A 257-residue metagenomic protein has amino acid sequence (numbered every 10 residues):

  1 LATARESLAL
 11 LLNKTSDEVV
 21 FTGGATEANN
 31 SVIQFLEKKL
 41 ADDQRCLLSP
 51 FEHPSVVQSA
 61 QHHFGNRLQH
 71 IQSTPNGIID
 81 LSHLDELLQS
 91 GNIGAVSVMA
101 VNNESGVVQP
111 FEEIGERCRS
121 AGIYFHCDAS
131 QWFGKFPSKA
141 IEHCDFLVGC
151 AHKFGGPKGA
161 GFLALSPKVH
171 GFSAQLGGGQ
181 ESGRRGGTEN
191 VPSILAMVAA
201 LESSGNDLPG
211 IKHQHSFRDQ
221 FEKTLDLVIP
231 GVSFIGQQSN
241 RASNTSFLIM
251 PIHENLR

Functional and structural regions predicted by a protein language model:
L1-R257: Pyridoxal 5′-phosphate
